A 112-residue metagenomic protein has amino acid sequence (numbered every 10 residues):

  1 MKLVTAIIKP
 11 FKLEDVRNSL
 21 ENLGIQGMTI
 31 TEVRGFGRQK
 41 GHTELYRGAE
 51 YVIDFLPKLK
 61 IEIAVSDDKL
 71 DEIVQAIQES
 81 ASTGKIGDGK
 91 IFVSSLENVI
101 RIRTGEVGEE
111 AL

Functional and structural regions predicted by a protein language model:
M1-L112: Positively charged, small/polar-rich N-terminal and surface patches that mediate targeting and assembly and bind
